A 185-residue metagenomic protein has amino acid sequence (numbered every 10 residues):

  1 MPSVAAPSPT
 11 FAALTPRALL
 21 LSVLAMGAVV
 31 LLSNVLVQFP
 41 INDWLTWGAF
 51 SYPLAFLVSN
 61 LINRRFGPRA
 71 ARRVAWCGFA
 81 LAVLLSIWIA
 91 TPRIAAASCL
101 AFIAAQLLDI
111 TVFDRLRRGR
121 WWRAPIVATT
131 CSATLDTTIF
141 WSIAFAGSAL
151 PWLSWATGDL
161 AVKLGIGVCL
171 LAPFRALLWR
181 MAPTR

Functional and structural regions predicted by a protein language model:
P2-F66: Hydrophobic transmembrane alpha-helices
L19-M26, L45-F50, R73, C99-D114: Hydrophobic alpha-helical transmembrane segments
L19-V23, R69-A80, R120-V127: Cytoplasmic-side transmembrane-helix entry/capping segments in multi-pass membrane proteins
M26, V30, C77-S86, A124-W141: Small-residue-rich segments of transmembrane alpha-helices in multi-pass membrane proteins, especially helix faces
V30-Q38, S59, L85-I89, F140 (+2 more regions): Structural signal for membrane-spanning alpha-helices in multi-pass inner-membrane proteins, emphasizing helix cores
Q38, N42-W47, A82-A101: Interfacial aromatic-anchored transmembrane helix boundaries in multi-pass membrane proteins
S59-A90: A glycine-rich, hydrophobic loop/mini-helix early in the fold
A95-R185: Membrane-embedded alpha-helical hairpins and interfacial helices in multi-pass inner-membrane proteins
